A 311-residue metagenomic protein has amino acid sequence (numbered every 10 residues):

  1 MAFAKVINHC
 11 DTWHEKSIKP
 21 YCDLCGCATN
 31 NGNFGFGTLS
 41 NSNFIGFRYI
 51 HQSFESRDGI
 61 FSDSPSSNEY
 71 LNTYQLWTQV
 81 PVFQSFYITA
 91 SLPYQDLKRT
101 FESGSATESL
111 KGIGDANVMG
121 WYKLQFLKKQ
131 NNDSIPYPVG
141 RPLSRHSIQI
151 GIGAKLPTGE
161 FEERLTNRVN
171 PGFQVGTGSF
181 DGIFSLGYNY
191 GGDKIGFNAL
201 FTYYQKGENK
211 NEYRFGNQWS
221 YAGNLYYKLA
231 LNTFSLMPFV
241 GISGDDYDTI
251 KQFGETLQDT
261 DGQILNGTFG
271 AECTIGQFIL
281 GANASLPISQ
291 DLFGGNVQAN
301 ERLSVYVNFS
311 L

Functional and structural regions predicted by a protein language model:
A2-F54, F126-S147, E163: Outer-membrane beta-barrel biogenesis signature
S17-K19, I50-T73, L165-G172: Surface-exposed strand-loop-strand hairpins of Gram-negative outer-membrane beta-barrel proteins
F36, F47, L76-V80, A90 (+8 more regions): Residues on the lipid-exposed face of transmembrane beta-strands in outer-membrane beta-barrel proteins
L39-N41, N68-Y74, K111-V118, S144-H146 (+6 more regions): Residues that define the transmembrane beta-barrel architecture of outer-membrane proteins
N43, S85-I88, F126-Q130, K194-F197 (+2 more regions): Repeated loop/turn-to-beta-strand initiation elements of outer-membrane beta-barrel proteins
Y49-E55, L92-K98, L124, A154-E160 (+7 more regions): Transmembrane beta-strands of outer-membrane beta-barrel pores
S56-D58, F126, E212-L311: Outer membrane beta-barrel transmembrane domains
T100-T202, K206, K210-R214: Outer-membrane pore/translocation modules
